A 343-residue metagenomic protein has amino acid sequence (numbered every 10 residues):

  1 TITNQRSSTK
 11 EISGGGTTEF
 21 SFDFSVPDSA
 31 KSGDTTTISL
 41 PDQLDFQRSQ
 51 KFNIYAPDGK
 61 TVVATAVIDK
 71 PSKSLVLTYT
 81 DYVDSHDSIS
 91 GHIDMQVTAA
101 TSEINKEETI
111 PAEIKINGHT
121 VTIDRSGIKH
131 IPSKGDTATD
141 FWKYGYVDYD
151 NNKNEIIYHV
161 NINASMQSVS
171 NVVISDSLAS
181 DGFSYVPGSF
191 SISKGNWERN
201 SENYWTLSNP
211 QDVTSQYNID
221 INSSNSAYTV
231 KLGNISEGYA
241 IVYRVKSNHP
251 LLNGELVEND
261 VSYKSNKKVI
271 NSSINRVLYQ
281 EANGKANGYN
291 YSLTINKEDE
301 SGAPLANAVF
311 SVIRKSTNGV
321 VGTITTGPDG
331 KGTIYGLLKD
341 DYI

Functional and structural regions predicted by a protein language model:
T1-I2, D42-T80, S177-A227, R314-T317: A surface/secretory-pathway sequence property marking extracellular, secreted, or lumenal proteins enriched
T1-S29, S102-N171, S175-S180, N259 (+1 more regions): Serine/threonine-rich, low-complexity linker/repeat segments that form flexible spacers/stalks
F22, V76-K115, H119, S224-L256 (+1 more regions): Low-complexity, intrinsically disordered segments enriched in Ser/Thr together with acidic residues
D34-T35, A303-V309, G322: Short flexible loop/turn segments that cap and initiate beta-strands
T36, I174, L232, I334-Y335: Hydrophobic core positions of the immunoglobulin-like beta-sandwich fold
G145-Y289, L293, A306: Long, internal scaffold/assembly segments composed of regular secondary structure
S316-T333: Short, acidic Ser/Thr/Gly-rich low-complexity loop/linker segments typical of extracellular and cell-surface proteins
D340-I343: A short, solvent-exposed beta-strand micro-motif common in secreted/extracellular proteins
